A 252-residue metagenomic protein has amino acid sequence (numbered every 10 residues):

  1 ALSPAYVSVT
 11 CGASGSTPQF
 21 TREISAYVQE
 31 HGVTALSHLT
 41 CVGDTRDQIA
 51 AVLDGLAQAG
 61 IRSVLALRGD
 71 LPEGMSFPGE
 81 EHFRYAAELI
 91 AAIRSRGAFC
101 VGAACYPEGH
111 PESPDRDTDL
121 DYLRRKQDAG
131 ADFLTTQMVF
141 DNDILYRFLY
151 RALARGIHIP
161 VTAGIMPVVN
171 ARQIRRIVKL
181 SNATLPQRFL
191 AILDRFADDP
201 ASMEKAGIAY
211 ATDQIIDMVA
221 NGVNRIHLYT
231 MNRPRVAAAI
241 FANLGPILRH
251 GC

Functional and structural regions predicted by a protein language model:
A1, F20-T21, R46-D54, P114-R125 (+1 more regions): Short, acidic/polar
A1-S3, R22-G32, L53-I61, A91-R96 (+2 more regions): Acidic (Asp/Glu)-rich catalytic clusters
S3-Y6, H31-A35, G60-R62, G97-V101 (+3 more regions): Short, well-ordered coil/turn segments that N-cap beta-strands
Y6-T17, L39-C41, L65-A66, D132-D141 (+1 more regions): Catalytic beta/alpha-barrel core
V7, L56, K126, G130 (+2 more regions): Conserved, mostly hydrophobic/aromatic
A13, A35-D47, G102-T118, D194-A209: Active-site mouth loops of central-metabolism enzymes
G15-Y27, T45-V52, D70-I93, S113-D117 (+2 more regions): Active-site-adjacent beta->alpha loops and helix N-cap segments on the catalytic face of soluble alpha/beta enzymes
E80-Y106, Y150, G156-I208, D213 (+1 more regions): Active-site pocket-lining/capping segments in soluble small-molecule metabolic enzymes
